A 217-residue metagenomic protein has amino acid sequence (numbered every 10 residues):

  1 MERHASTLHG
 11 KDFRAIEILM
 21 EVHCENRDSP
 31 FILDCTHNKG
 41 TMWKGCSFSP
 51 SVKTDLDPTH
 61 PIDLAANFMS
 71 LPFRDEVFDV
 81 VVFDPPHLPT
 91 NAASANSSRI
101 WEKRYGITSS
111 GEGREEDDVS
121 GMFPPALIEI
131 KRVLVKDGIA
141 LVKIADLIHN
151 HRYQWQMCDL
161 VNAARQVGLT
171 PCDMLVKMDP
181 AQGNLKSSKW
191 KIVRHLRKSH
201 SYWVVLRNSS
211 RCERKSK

Functional and structural regions predicted by a protein language model:
M1-K217: Class I S-adenosyl-L-methionine-dependent methyltransferase catalytic core
